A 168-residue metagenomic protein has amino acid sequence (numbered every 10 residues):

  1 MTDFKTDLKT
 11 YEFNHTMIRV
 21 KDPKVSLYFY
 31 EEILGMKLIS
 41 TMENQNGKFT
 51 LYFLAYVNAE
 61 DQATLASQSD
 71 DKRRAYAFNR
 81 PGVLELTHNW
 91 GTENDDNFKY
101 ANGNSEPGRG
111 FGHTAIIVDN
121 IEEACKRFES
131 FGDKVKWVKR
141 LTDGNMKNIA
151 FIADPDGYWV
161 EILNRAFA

Functional and structural regions predicted by a protein language model:
T2-F13, K37-I117, C125-A153, R165-A168: Vicinal oxygen chelate
M17-P23, Q45, V118-N120: Conserved beta-strand-loop-alpha-helix junction that forms the acyl-donor binding cleft
V25-S26, E123: Short Gly/charged-rich anion-binding patches and loops
S26-E31, L54, F128, G157: Conserved active-site tyrosine of GNAT-family acetyltransferases
W159-I162: Short glycine-/small-residue motifs
